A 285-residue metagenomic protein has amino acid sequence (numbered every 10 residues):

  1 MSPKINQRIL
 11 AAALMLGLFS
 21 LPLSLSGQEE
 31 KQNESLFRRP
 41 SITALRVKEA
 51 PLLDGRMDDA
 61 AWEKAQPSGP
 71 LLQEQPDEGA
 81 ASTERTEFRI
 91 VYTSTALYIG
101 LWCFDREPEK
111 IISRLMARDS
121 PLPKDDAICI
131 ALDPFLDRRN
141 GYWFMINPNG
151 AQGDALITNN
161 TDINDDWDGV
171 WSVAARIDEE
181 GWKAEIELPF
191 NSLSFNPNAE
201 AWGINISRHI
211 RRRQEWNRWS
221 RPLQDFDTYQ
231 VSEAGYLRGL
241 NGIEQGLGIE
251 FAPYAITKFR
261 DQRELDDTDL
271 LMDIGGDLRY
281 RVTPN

Functional and structural regions predicted by a protein language model:
S2-A13: Bacterial N-terminal signal peptides that target proteins for export
A11-P22: Bacterial N-terminal signal peptides
L25-N285: Structural preference for beta-rich elements and adjacent junctions enriched in aromatics
